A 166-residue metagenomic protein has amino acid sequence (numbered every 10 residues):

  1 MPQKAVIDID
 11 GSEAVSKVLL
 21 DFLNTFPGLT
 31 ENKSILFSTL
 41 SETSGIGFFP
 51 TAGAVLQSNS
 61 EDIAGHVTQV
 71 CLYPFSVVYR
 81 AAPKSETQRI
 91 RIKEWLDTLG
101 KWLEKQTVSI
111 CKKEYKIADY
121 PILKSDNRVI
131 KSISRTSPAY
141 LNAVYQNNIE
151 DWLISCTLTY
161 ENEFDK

Functional and structural regions predicted by a protein language model:
M1-H66, S109-K124: Small/polar-rich, solvent-exposed N-terminal microdomains that initiate assembly or binding
P2-E13, T68-V70, D119-K166: Short, charged interaction patches at domain edges and termini
E13-S16, T68-V70, V78-I117: Extracellular/virion structural assembly segments
K33-R91, K131-N148: Short, solvent-exposed beta-alpha or beta-beta edge segments that form flexible loop/patches at the rim of ligand
